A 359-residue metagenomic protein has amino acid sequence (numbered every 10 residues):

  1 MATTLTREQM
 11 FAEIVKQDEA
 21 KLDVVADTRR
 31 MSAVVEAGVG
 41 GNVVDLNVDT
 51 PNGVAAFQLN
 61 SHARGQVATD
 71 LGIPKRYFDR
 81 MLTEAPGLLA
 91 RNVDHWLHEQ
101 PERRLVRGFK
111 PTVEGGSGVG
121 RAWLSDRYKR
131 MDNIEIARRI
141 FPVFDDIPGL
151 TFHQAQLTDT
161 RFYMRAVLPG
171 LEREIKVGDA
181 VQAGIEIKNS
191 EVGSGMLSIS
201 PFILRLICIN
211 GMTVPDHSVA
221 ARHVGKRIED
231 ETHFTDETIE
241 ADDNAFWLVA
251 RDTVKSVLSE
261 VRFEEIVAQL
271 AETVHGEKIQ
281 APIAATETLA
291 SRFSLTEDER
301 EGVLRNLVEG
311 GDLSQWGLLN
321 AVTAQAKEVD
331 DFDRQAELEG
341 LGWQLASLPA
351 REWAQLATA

Functional and structural regions predicted by a protein language model:
M1-R139, I147: Feature for intrinsically disordered/low-complexity regulatory segments and propeptides
R130-A359: Intrinsic disorder/low-complexity polar-acidic segments
